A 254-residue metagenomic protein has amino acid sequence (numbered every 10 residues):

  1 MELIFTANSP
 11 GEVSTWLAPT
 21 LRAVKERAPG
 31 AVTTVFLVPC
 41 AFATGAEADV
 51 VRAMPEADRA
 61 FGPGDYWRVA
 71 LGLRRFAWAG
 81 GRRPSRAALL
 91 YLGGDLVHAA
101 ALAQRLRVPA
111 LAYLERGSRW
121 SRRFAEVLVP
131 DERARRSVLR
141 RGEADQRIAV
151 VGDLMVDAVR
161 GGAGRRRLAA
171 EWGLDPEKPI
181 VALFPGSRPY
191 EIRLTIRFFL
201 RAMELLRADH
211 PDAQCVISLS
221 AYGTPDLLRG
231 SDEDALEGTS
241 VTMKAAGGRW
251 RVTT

Functional and structural regions predicted by a protein language model:
M1-E2, D175-A182, Q214: Charged active-site motifs of nucleotide-sugar-dependent glycosyltransferases
I4-G162, R167, F184-I192: Active-site and donor-binding regions of nucleotide-sugar-utilizing enzymes
T20-A23, A169-A170, E177, S187-E233: Conserved catalytic-core segment of nucleotide-activated headgroup transferases in glycan assembly
K25-G30, E56, E143, L205-D212 (+1 more regions): Short helix-capping segments at alpha-helix termini
T34-F36, V181-A182, C215-S218: Short beta-strand segments at enzyme active-site cores
R59, R229-T254: Nucleotide-activated donor-binding/catalytic signature segment of Leloir-type glycosyltransferases, i.e., the conserved
R160-G164, T224, G248-V252: Alpha-helix capping and helix-coil boundary motifs
